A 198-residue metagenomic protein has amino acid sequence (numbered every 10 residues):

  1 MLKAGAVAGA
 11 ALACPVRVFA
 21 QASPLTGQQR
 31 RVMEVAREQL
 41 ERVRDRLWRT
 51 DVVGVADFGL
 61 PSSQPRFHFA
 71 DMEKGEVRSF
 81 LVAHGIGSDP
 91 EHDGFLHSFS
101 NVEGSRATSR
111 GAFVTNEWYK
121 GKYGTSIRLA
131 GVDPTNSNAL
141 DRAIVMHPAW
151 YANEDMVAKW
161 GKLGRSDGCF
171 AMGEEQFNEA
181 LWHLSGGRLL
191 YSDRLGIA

Functional and structural regions predicted by a protein language model:
M1-A20: N-terminal export signals
F19-D167, E174-H183, R188, I197-A198: Cell wall/extracellular polymer interaction/catalysis modules
